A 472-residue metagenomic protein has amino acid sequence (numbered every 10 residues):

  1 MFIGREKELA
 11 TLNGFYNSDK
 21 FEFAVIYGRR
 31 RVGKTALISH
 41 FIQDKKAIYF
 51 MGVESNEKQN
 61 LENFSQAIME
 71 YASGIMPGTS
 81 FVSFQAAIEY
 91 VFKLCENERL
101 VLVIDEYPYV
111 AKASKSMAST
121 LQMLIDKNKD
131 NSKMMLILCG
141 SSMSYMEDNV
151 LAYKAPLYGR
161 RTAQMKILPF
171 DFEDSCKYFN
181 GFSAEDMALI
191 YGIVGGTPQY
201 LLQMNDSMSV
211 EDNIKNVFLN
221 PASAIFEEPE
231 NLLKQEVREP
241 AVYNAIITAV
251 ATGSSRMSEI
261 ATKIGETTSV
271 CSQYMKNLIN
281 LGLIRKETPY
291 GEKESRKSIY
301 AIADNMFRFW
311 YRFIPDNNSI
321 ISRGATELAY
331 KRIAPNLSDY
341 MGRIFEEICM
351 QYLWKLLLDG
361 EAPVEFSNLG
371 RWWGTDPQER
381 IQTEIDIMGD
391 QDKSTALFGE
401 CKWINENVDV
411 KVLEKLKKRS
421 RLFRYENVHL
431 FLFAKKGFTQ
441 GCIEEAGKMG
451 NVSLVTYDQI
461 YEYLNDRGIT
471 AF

Functional and structural regions predicted by a protein language model:
M1-Y330: Phosphate-binding site recognition
Y290, I299-F472: A cross-kingdom feature that marks ATP-driven nucleic-acid transaction machinery
